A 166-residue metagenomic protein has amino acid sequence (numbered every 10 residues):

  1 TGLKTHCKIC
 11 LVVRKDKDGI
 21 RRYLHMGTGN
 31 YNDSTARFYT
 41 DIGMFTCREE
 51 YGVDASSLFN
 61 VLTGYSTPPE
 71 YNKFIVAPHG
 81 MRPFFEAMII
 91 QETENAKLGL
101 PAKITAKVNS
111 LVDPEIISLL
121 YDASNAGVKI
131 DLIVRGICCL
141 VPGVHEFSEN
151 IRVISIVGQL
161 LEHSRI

Functional and structural regions predicted by a protein language model:
T1-R22, G27, T35, E50 (+1 more regions): PLD/PLD-like phosphodiesterase catalytic module centered on the HKD motif
R14-K15, G29-Y31, N60-T67: Non-catalytic alpha-helical coupling and interface elements of nucleotide-dependent molecular machines and regulators
H25-L58: Segments surrounding the PLD/"HKD" phosphodiesterase catalytic module and close analogs
F38-F45, P69-A77: Charged, low-complexity surface segments at secondary-structure and domain boundaries
M44-T46, Y65, V144: Alpha-helix boundary/interfacial micro-motifs
R48-P69, P83-F84: Short, compositionally biased "basic patch" segments
Y65-F74, G99-P101: Gly-rich Lys/Arg/Thr-decorated short loops/hinges at beta-loop-alpha junctions or inter-strand turns that position
